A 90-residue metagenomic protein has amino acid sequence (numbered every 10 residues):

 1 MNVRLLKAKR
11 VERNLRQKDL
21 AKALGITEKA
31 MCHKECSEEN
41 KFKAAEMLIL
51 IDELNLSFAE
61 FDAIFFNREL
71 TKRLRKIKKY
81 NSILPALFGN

Functional and structural regions predicted by a protein language model:
M1-E12: A short, Lys/Arg-rich alpha-helix, primarily the initiator
L6, L20-A21, M31-K34: Conserved hydrophobic/aromatic packing and binding residues within compact polymer-binding modules
K7, K18, L48: Residues within the helices of the helix-turn-helix
R10, A21, I51: The alpha-helix within a helix-turn-helix
Q17, E28-K29, F58: The DNA-contacting recognition helix of HTH DNA-binding domains and analogous helical DNA-recognition elements
G25, K43-F61: DNA major-groove recognition helix of helix-turn-helix/homeodomain DNA-binding modules
G25-F42: Recognition helix of helix-turn-helix/homeodomain-like DNA-binding domains that insert into the DNA major groove
H33, A59-N90: Short, charged recognition helix plus adjacent turn of helix-turn-helix-like nucleic-acid-binding domains
